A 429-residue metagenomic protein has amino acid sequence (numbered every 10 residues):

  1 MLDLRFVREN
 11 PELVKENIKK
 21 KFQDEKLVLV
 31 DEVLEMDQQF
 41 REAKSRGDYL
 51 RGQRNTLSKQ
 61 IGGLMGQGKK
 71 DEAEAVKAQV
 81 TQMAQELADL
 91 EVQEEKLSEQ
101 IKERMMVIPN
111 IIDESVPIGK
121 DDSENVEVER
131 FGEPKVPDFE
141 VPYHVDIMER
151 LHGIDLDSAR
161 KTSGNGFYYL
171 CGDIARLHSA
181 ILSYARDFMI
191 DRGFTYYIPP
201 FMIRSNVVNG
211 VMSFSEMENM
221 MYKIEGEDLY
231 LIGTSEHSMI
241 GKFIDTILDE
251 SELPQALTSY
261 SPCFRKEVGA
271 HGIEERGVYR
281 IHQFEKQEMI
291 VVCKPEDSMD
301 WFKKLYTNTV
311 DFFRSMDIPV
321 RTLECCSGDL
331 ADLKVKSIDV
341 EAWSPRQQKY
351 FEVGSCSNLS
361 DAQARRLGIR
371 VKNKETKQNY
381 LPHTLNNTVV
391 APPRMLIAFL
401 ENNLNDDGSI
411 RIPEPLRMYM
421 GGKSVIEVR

Functional and structural regions predicted by a protein language model:
M1-K135, E149, G153: N-terminal alpha-helical targeting/anchoring segments
L27, R130-R429: TRNA-recognition modules of translation machinery and tRNA-sensing kinases, especially anticodon-binding
